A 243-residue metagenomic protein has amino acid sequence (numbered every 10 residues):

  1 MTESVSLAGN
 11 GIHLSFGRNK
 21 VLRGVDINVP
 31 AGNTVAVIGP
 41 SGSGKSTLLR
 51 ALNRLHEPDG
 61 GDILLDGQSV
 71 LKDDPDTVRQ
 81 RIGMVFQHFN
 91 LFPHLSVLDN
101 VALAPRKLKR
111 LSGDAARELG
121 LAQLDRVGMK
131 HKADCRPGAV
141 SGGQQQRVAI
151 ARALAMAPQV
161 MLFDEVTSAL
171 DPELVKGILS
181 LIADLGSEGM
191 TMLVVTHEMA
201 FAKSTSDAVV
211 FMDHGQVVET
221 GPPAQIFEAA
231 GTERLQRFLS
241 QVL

Functional and structural regions predicted by a protein language model:
S4-G9, H13-P223: ABC family nucleotide-binding domain
F211-H214, T220, A224-L243: C-terminal boundary and immediately downstream tail of ABC-type ATPase nucleotide-binding domains
